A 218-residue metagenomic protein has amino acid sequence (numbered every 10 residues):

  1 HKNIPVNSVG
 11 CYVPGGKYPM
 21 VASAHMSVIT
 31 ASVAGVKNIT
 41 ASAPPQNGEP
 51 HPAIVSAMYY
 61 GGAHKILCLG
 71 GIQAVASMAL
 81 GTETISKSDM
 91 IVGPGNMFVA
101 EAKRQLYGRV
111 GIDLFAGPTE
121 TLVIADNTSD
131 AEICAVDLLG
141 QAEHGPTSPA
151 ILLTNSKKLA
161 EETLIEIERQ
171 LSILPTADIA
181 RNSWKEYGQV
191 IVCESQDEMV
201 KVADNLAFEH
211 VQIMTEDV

Functional and structural regions predicted by a protein language model:
H1-S56: Conserved small-residue-rich beta-alpha loop and adjacent elements that most often cradle the phosphate/pyrophosphate
M26-I29, V55-Y59, E83, Y107-R109 (+3 more regions): Short, solvent-exposed amphipathic alpha-helical segments in soluble enzyme and RNA/protein-processing domains
N38-S42, K65-C68, I151, V211-M214: Short hydrophobic alpha-helical runs that function as membrane-insertion/retention elements
Q46-P50, L69-S77, V218: Short acidic loop-to-helix transition motifs that present clustered carboxylates
G62-P149: Conserved NAD(P)+-binding/catalytic subdomain of aldehyde/semialdehyde dehydrogenases
F115-T121, H144-A160, I165-C193: Flexible, acidic loop-helix segments that line cofactor/substrate-binding pockets
S183-V218: Conserved C-terminal structural/oligomerization subdomain of aldehyde/semialdehyde dehydrogenase
